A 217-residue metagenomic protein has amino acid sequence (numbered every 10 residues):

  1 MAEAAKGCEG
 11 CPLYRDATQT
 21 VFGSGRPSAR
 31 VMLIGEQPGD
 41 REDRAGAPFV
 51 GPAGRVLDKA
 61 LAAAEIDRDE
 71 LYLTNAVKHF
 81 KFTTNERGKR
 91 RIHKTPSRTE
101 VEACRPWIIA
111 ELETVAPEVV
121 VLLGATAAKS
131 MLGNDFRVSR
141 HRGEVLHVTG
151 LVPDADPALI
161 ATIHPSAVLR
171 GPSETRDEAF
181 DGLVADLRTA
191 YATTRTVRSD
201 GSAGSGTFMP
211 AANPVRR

Functional and structural regions predicted by a protein language model:
M1-R217: A polyanion-binding, active-site-adjacent surface
